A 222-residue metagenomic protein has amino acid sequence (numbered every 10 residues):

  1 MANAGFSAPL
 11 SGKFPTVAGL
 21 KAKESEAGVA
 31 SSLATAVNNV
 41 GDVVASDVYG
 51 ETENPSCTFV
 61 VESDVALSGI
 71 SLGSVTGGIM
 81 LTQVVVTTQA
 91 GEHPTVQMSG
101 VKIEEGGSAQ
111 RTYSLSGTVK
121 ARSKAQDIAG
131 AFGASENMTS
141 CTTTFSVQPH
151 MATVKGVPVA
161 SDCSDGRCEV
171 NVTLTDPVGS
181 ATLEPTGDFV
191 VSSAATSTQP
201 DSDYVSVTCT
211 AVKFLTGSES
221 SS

Functional and structural regions predicted by a protein language model:
M1-S222: Signature of extracytoplasmic/envelope-associated structural regions
